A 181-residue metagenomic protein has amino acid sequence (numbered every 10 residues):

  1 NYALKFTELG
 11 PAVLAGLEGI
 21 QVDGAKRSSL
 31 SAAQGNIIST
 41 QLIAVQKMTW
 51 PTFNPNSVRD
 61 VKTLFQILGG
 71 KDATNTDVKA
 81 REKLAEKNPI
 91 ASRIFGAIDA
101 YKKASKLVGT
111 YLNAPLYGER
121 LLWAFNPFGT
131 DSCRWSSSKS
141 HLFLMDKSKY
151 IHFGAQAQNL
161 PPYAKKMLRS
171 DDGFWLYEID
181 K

Functional and structural regions predicted by a protein language model:
N1-A164, R169-W175, K181: Conserved "right-hand" nucleotidyltransferase catalytic core of DNA-directed polymerases
